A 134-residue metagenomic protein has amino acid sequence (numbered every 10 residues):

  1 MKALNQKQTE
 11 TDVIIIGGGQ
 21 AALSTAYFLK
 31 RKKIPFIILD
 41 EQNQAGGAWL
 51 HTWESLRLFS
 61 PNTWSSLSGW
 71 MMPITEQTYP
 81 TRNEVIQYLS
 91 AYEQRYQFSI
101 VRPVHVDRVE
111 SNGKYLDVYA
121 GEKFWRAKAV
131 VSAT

Functional and structural regions predicted by a protein language model:
N5-Q8, F124: Short, flexible hinge/linker loops that cap or flank conserved catalytic cores
Q8-I38: N-terminal Rossmann-like FAD-binding beta1-loop-alpha1 element of flavoenzymes
A21, N43-Q44: Conserved Rossmann-like nucleotide-cofactor binding loop
L29, H51-S55, Y115: Short, glycine/charged-enriched secondary-structure capping and boundary segments
Q44-A45, W70, V109: Active-site loop signature of alpha/beta-hydrolase-fold enzymes
G46-G47, T134: Glycine-centered tight turns/hairpins at beta-strand boundaries that repeat across beta-rich repeat domains
L50-I86: Glycine-rich active-site loop/strand segments that organize a redox cofactor
Y79-T134: Feature captures the FAD/FMN-dependent oxidoreductase FAD-binding
